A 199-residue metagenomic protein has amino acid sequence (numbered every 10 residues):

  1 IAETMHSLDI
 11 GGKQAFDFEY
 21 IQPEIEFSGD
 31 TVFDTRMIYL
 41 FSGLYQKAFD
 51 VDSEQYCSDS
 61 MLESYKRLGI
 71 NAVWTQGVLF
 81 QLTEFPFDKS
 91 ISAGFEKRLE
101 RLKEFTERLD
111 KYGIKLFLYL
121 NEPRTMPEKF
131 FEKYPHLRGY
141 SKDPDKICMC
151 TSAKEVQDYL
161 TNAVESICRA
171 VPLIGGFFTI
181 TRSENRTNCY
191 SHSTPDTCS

Functional and structural regions predicted by a protein language model:
I1-D34, D59, R67: Solvent-exposed alpha-helical segments and adjacent loops that form catalytic or protein-interaction surfaces
D30-S199: Aromatic-lined carbohydrate-binding surfaces of glycoside hydrolases
